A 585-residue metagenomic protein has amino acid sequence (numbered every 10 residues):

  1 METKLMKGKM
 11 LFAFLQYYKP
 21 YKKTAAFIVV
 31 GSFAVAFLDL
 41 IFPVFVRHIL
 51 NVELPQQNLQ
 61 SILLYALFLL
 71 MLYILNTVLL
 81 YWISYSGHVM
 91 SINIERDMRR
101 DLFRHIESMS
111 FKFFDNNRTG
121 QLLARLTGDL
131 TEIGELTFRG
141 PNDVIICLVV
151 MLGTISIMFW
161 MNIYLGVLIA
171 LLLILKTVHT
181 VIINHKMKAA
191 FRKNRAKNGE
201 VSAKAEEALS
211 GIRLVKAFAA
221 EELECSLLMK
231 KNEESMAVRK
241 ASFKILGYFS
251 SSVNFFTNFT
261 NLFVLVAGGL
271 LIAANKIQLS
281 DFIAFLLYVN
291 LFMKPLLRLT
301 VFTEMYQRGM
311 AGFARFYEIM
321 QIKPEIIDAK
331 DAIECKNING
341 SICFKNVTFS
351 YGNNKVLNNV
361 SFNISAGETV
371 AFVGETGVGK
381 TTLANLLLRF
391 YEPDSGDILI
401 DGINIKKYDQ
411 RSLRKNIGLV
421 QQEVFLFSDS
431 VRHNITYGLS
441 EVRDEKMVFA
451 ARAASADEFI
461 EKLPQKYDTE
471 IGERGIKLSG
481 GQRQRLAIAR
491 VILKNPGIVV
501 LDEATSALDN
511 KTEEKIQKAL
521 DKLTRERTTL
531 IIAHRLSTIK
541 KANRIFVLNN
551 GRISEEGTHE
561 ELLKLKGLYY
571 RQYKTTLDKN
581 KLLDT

Functional and structural regions predicted by a protein language model:
M1-D39, L54-Y65, I83-S91, M98 (+10 more regions): Membrane-integrated ABC transporters
P20, T24-A34, F68-L72, R139-R192 (+2 more regions): Transmembrane helices of ABC transporter permease
A25-W82, S86, F159-Y164, A273-L279: Transmembrane helix-loop-helix hairpins at lipid-water interfaces of multipass membrane proteins, especially the type-1
L69-N76, L80, L173-L175, L246-T260 (+1 more regions): Hydrophobic alpha-helical segments in the permease module
N117-G120, K193-A241, D331-I333: Loop segments that connect adjacent transmembrane helices in multi-pass transporters
K197, A217-A220, K244, L291-I319: Cytosolic ends of transmembrane helices, especially the final helix of ABC transmembrane type-1 domains
C335-T585: ABC-type nucleotide-binding domain
